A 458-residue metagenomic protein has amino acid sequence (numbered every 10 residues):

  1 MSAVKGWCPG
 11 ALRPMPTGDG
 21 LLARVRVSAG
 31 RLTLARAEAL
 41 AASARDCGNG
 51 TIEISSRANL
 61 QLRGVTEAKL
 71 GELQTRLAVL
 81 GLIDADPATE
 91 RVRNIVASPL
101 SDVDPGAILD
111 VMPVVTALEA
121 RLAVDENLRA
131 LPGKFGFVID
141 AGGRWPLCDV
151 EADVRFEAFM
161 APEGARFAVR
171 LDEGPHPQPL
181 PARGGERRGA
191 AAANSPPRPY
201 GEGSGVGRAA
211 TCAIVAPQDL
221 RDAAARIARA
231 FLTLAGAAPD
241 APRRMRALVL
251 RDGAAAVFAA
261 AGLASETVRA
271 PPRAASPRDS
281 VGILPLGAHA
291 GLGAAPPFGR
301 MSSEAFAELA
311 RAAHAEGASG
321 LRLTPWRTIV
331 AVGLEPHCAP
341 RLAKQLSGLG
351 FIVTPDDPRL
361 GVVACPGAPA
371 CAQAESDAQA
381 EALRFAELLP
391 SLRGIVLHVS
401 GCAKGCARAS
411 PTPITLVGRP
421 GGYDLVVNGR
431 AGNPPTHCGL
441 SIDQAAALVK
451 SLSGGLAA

Functional and structural regions predicted by a protein language model:
M1-P16: Intrinsic, low-complexity N-terminal interaction/targeting segments
G18-D19, L171-G174, G236-P239, G287-A290 (+4 more regions): Short acidic (Asp/Glu) and glycine-rich catalytic loops that position anionic groups and cofactors
G20-G164, A213-I214, D222, R226 (+1 more regions): Small-residue-enriched alpha-helical segments and adjacent helix-cap loops that form tight helix-helix packing
T51-I54, L128-P132, L232-F258, L263-R278 (+4 more regions): Flexible, glycine/charged-enriched surface loops at secondary-structure junctions
L131, F135-G174, R208-A247, T415-A458: Mobile "lid/hinge" segments at catalytic clefts and subdomain interfaces of large enzymes
H176-Q178, Y200: Low-complexity, intrinsically disordered or signal/transmembrane-proximal segments
R183-R187, G201-S204: Glycine-biased, low-complexity coil/linker segments
P272-A295: Active-site cores of enzymes that catalyze phosphoryl transfer or operate on phosphate-rich substrates
